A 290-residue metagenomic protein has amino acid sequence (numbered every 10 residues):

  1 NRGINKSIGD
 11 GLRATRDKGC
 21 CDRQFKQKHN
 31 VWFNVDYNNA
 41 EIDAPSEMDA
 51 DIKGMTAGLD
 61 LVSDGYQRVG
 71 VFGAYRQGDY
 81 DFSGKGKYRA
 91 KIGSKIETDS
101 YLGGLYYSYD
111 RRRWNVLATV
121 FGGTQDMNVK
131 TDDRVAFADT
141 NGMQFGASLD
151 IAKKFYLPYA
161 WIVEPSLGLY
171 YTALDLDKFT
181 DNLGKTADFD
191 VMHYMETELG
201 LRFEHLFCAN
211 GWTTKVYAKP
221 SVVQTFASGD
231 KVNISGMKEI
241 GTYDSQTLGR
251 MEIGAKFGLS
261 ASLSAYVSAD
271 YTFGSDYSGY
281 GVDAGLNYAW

Functional and structural regions predicted by a protein language model:
N1-P158, D270, D276, G281: Outer membrane beta-barrel translocator domains of Type V secretion systems
N34-A40, A74-G78, V120-M127, S166-K178 (+2 more regions): Short glycine-rich beta-strand segments
E41, R112-R113, G122-D126, L157-V163 (+5 more regions): Membrane-insertion modules used to breach or fuse lipid bilayers
P45-A50, G84-K95, D126-N141, D175-M195 (+1 more regions): Solvent-exposed, glycine/polar-rich loop segments of beta-barrel outer-membrane systems
G104, A187-W290: Outer membrane beta-barrel transmembrane domains
V163-E164, G168, N182, L199: Outer-membrane beta-barrel porins/channels
